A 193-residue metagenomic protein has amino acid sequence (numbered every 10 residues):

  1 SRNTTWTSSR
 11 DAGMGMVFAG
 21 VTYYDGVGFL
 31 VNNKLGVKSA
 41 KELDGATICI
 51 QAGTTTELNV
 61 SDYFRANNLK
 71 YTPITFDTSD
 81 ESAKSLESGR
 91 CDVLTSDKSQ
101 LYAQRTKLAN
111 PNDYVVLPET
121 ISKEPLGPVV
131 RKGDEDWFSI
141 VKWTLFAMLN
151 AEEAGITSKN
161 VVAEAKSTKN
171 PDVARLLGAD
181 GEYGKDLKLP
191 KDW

Functional and structural regions predicted by a protein language model:
S1-E42, K98-S122: Acidic, polar ligand-binding/catalytic clefts
S1-R2, A46-C49, E87-S96: Alpha-to-beta junction loops
G13, V17, K38, E42 (+9 more regions): Extracytoplasmic/secreted proteins, especially bacterial periplasmic and envelope-associated proteins
Y24-E81: Bilobed "Venus flytrap"/periplasmic-binding protein-like clamshell domains and structurally analogous long
V31-V37, K41, A46-T47, A52-T54 (+2 more regions): Extended ligand-binding regions for polar small-molecule ligands
Y63-N68, L86, K107-N112: Alpha-helix termini
Y71, V93, N112, E152-K159: Secondary-structure transition/capping residues
P73, P111-N112, D134-F138: A residue-level marker of the well-folded mature domains of exported/periplasmic proteins
